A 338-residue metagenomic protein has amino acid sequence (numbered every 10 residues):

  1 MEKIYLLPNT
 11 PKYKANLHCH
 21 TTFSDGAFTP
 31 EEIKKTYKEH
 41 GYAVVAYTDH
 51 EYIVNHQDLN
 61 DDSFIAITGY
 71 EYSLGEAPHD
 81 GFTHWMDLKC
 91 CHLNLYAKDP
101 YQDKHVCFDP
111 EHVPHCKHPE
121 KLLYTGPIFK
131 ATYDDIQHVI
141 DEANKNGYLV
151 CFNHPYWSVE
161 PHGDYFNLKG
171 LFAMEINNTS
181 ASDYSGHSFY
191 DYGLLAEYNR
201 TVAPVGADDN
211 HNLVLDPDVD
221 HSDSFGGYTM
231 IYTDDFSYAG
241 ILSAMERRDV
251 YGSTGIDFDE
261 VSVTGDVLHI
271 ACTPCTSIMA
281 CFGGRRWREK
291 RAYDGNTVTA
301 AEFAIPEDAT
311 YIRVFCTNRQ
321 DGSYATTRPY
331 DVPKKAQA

Functional and structural regions predicted by a protein language model:
M1-K12, P30, V202-A203, N210-A338: C-terminal functional module detector
E2-L149, N153, E160-P161, N167-K169 (+4 more regions): A metal-dependent hydrolase metal-coordination microenvironment
T36, Y165, L195-A196, F303: A general structural signal for stabilizing positions within well-ordered secondary structure
E39, L168, Y198-N199, D308: Alpha-helix termination/capping residues and helix-transition junctions
D164-D183, D223-G240: Structural recognition of alpha->loop->beta junctions
Y192-E197, V205, H211: Functional cores that coordinate and move charged inorganic groups
